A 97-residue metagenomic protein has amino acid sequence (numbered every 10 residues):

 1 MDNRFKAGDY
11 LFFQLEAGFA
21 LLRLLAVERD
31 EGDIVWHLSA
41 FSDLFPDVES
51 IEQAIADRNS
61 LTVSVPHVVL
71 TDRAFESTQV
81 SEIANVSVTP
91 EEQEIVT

Functional and structural regions predicted by a protein language model:
M1-R4: Short, surface-exposed secondary-structure edge patches
K6-Y10: Loop/turn positions that initiate beta-strands
G18-E28: Short beta-strand-centered aromatic/proline hotspots
V27-E52: Basic/aromatic-rich interaction segments and small domains that mediate binding to polyanionic partners
L44-T97: Intrinsically disordered, low-complexity, charged/polar segments
